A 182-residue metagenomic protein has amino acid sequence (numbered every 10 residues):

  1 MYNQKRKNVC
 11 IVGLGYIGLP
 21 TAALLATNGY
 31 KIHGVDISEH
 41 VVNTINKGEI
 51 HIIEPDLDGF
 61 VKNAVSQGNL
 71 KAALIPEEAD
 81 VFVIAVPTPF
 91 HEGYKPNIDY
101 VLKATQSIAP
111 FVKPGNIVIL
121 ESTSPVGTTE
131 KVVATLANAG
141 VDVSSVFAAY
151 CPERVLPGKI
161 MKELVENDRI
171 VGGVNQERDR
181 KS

Functional and structural regions predicted by a protein language model:
Y2-N8, T27, K31, I37-V81 (+2 more regions): Conserved N-terminal Rossmann-fold NAD(P) cofactor-binding segment
L14-G15: Glycine-rich Rossmann-fold phosphate-binding loop(s) that bind the pyrophosphate of adenine dinucleotide cofactors
G18-L19: N-terminal Rossmann-fold NAD(P) dinucleotide-binding loop
A85-V86, E121, G173: Short, well-ordered coil/turn residues at beta-beta hairpins and beta-strand->alpha-helix junctions within
F90-R154: Rossmann-like NAD(P)(H) cofactor-binding subdomain of soluble oxidoreductases
D142-S145, P152-L156, E166-N175: Rossmann-like dinucleotide-binding core of oxidoreductases
K181-S182: Conserved small/polar residues in nucleotide/adenosyl-binding loops
